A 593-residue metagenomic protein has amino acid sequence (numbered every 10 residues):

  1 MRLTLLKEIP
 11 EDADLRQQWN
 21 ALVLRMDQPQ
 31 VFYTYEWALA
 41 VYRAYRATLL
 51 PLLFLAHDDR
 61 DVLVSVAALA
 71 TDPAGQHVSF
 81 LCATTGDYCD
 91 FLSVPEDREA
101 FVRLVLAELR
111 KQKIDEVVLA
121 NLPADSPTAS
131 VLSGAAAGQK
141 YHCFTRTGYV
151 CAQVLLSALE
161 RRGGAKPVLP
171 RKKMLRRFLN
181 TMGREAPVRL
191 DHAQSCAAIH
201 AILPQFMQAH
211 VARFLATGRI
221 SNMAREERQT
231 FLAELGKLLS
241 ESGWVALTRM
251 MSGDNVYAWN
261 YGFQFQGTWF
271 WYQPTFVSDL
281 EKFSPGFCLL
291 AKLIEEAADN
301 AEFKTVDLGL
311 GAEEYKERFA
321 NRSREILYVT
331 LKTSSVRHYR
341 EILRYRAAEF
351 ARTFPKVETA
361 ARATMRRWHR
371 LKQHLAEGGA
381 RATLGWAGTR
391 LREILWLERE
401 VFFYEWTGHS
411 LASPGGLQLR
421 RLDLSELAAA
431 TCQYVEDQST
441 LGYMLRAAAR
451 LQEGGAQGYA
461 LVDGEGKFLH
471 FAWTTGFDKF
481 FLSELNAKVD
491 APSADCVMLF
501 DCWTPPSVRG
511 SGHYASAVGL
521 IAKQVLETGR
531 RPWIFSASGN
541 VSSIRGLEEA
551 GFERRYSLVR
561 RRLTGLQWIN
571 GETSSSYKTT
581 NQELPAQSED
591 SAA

Functional and structural regions predicted by a protein language model:
R2-D90, Y345, T359-G442, A593: Amide-forming acyltransferase catalytic core, primarily the GNAT-like/NAT-type and related acyltransferase folds
R2-S79, N121-C151, S157-K282, D437-C496 (+1 more regions): A conserved beta-strand-loop-helix scaffold within acyl/acetyltransferase catalytic domains
I9, A129-R161, A301-R366, E393-A412 (+2 more regions): Active-site/acyl-donor-binding loops of N-acyltransferases
E11-A13, L159, C196-H200, V336 (+2 more regions): A short acidic, often aromatic-flanked loop/helix-cap motif at beta-alpha or helix-coil junctions that lines enzyme
V23-Q30, L109-K113, S126, M182 (+10 more regions): A generic secondary-structure signal for well-formed alpha-helical elements
L53-H57, G75, L81-G86, V94-E108 (+3 more regions): Aromatic (often tryptophan-rich) hydrophobic motifs at membrane interfaces
D90-P95, D191-A193: Acyl-group handling in specialized metabolite and lipid biosynthesis
R98, V102-H192, A363-A449: Acyl-donor-binding surface of acyltransferase catalytic domains
